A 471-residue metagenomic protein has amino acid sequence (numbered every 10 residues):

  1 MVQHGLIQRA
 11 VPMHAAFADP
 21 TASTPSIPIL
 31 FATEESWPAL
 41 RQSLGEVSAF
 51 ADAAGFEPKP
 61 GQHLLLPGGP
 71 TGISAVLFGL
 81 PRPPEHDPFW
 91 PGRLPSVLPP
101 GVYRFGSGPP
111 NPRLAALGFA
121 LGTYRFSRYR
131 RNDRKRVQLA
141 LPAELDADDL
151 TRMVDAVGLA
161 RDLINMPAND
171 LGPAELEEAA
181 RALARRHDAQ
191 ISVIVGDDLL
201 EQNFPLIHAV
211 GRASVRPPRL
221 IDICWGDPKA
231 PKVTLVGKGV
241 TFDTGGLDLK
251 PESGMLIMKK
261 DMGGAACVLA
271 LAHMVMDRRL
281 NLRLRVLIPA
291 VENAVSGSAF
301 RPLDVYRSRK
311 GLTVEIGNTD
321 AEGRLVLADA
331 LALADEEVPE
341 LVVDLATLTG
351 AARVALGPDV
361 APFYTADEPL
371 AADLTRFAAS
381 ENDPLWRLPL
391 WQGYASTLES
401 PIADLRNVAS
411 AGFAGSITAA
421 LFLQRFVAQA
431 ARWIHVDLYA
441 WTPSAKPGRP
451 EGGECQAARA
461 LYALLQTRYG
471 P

Functional and structural regions predicted by a protein language model:
M1, M13, M153, M166 (+3 more regions): Detector for methionine-enriched segments
V2-G239: Short amphipathic alpha-helical segment within the helicase RecA-like ATPase core that mediates nucleic-acid
E177-P471: A generic structural signal for tightly packed, nonpolar segments enriched in small/aliphatic residues
